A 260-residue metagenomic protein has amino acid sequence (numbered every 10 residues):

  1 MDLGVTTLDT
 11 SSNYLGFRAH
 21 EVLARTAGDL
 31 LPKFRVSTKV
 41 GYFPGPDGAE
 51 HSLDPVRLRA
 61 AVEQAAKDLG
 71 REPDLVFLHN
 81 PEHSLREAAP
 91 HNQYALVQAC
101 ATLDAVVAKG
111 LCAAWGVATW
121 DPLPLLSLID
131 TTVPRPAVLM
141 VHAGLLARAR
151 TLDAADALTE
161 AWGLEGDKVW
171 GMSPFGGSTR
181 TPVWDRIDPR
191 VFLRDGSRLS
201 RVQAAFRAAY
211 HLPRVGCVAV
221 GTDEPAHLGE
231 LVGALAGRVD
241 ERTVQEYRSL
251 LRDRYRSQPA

Functional and structural regions predicted by a protein language model:
M1-K39, A101-A108: N-terminal binding-site loop/beta-alpha segment at the start of enzyme catalytic domains that lines or forms
D2, A24-R35, A66-R71, V107 (+2 more regions): Acidic (Asp/Glu)-rich catalytic clusters
D2, R57-H79, A105-K109: CE4/NodB-like, metal-dependent polysaccharide N-deacetylase domain that modifies extracellular/periplasmic N-acetylated
L8, P73, W115: Glycine-centered flexible beta-alpha turn that most often forms the glycine-rich phosphate-binding loop
N13-G16, N80-A260: Beta/alpha (TIM)-barrel catalytic core signal, keyed to glycine-rich beta->alpha loops juxtaposed to Asp/Glu that bind
E21, V56, A60-E63, K67 (+2 more regions): Short, contiguous clusters of charged residues that form electrostatic/catalytic patches at enzyme active sites, used
E21-R25, E63, L126, R207: Active-site phosphate/pyrophosphate- and oxyanion-stabilizing loops and adjacent acidic/basic residues in soluble
D29-V56, R71, H79-N80: Structural motif corresponding to the early beta-alpha repeats
